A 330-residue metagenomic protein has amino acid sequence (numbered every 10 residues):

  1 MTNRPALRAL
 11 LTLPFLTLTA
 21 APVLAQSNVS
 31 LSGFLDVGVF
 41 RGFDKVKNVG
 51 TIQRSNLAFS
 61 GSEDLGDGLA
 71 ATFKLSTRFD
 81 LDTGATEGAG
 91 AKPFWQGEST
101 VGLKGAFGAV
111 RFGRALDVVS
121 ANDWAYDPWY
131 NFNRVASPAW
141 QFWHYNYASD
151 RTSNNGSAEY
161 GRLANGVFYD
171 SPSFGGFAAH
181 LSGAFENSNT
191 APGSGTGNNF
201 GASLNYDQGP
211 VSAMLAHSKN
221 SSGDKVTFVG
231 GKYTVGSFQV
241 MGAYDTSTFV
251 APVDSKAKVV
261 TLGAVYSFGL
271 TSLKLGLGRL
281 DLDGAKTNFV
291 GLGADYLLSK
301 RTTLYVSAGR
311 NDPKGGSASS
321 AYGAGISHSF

Functional and structural regions predicted by a protein language model:
M1-L11: Bacterial N-terminal signal peptides that target proteins for export
A20-A25: Sec/Tat signal peptide C-region and signal peptidase I cleavage site
Q26-E186, T196, N205-D207: Outer membrane beta-barrel
G33-V39, L75-T77, R114, L181-G183 (+6 more regions): Transmembrane beta-barrel strands of outer-membrane/channel proteins
A58-S60, T100-G102, F168-D170, S203-N205 (+5 more regions): Outer-membrane beta-barrel architecture
G68-A71, F107-R111, G176-A179, P210-L215 (+3 more regions): Repeated loop/turn-to-beta-strand initiation elements of outer-membrane beta-barrel proteins
G195-G291: Detector for outer-membrane/organellar transmembrane beta-barrel domains, recognizing the amphipathic beta-strand
A318-F330: Outer-membrane beta-barrel "beta-signal"
